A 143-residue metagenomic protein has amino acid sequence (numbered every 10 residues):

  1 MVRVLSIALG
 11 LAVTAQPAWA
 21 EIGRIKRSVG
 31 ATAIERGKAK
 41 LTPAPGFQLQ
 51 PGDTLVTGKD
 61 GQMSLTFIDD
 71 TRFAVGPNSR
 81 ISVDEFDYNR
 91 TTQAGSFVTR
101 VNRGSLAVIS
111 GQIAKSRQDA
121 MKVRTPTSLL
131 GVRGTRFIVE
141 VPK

Functional and structural regions predicted by a protein language model:
M1-L5: Bacterial N-terminal signal peptides that target proteins for export
S6-T14: Bacterial N-terminal signal peptides
T14-A20: Sec/Tat signal peptide C-region and signal peptidase I cleavage site
A20-T54, G58-M63, F67-K143: Flexible, surface-exposed loop/linker segments and immediately adjacent secondary-structure boundaries
